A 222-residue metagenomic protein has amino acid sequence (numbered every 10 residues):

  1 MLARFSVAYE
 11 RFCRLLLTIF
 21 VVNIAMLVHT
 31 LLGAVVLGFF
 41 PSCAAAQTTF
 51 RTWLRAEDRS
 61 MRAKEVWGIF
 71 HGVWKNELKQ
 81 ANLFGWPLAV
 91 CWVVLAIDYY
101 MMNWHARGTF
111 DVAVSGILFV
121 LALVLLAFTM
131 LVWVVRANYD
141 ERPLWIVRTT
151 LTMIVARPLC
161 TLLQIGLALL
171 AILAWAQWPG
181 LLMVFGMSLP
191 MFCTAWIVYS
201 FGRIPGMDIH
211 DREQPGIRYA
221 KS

Functional and structural regions predicted by a protein language model:
M1-D111, A127-M130, V134-S222: Helix-coil boundary and N-terminal low-complexity module in membrane systems
D111-L126: Alpha-helical transmembrane segments
